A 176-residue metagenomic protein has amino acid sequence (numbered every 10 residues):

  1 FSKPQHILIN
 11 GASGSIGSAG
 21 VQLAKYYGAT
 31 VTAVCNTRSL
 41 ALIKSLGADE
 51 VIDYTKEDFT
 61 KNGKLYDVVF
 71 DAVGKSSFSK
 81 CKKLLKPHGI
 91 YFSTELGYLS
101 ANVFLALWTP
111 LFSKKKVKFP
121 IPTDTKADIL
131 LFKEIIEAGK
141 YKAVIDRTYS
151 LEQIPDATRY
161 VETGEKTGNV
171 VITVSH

Functional and structural regions predicted by a protein language model:
F1-H176: Terminal helix/beta-alpha structural elements that buttress the NAD(P)+-binding lobe
